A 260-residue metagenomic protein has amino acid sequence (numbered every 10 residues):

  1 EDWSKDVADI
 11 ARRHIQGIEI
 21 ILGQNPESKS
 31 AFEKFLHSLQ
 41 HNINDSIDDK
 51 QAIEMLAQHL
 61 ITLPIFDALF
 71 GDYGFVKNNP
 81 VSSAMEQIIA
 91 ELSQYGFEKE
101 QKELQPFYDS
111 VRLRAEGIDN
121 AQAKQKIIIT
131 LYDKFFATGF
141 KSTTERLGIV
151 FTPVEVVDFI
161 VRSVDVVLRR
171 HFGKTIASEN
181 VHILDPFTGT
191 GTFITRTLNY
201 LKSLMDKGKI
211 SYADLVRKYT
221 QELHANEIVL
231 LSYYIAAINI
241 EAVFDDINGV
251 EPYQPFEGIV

Functional and structural regions predicted by a protein language model:
E1-Q101, V150, V156-V260: Charged, often flexible domain-edge or linker segments that flank or initiate folded functional domains
V81-E145: Non-catalytic substrate-recognition/targeting regions of SAM-dependent transferases
